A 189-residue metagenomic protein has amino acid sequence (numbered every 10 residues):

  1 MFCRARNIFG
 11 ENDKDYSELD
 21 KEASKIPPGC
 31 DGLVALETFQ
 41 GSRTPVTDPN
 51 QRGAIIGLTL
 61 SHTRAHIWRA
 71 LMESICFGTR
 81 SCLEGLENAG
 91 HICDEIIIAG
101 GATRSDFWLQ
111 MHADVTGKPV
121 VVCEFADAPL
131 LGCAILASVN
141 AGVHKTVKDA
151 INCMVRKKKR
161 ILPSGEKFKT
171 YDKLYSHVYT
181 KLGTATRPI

Functional and structural regions predicted by a protein language model:
M1-I189: Glycine/Thr-rich phosphate-binding loops that ligate phosphate moieties of nucleotide and other phosphorylated ligands
